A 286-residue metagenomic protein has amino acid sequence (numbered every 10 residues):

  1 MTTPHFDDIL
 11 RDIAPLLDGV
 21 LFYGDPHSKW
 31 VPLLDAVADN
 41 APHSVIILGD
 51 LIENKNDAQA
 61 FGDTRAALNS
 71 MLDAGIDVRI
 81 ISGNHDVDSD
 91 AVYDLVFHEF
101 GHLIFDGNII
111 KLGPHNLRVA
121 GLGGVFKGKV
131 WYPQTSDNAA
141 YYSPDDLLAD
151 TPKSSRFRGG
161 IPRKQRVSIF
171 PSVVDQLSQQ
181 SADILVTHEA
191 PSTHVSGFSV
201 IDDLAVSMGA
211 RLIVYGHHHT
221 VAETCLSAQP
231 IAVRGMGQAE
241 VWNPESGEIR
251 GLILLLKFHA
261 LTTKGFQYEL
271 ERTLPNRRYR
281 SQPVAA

Functional and structural regions predicted by a protein language model:
M1-P32, A74-V78, I110-K111, H115 (+5 more regions): Acidic, histidine-bearing metal-coordination/catalytic regions of metal-dependent phosphoesterases
R11-L21, I109-G121, I184, C225-V233 (+1 more regions): Beta-strand-turn-beta hairpins that frame and shape the catalytic cleft of phosphate-ester-processing enzymes
Y23, S28-P114, V206-S207: Core catalytic region of metal-dependent phosphoesterases/phosphodiesterases, especially metallo-beta-lactamase-like
H27-L33, I52-N56, I80-V92, K111 (+4 more regions): Active-site environment of divalent metal-dependent phosphoester hydrolases
H43-V45, D183, R211: Conserved acidic residues
I52, N56-R65, G160-G209: Active-site-proximal segments of metal-dependent phosphoesterases and phosphodiesterases across multiple
D77-R79, E99, N116, A190-L261: Conserved beta-sheet core of the metallophosphoesterase superfamily
L117-E189: Active-site-proximal loop/helix segment associated with metal-binding centers of metalloenzymes
